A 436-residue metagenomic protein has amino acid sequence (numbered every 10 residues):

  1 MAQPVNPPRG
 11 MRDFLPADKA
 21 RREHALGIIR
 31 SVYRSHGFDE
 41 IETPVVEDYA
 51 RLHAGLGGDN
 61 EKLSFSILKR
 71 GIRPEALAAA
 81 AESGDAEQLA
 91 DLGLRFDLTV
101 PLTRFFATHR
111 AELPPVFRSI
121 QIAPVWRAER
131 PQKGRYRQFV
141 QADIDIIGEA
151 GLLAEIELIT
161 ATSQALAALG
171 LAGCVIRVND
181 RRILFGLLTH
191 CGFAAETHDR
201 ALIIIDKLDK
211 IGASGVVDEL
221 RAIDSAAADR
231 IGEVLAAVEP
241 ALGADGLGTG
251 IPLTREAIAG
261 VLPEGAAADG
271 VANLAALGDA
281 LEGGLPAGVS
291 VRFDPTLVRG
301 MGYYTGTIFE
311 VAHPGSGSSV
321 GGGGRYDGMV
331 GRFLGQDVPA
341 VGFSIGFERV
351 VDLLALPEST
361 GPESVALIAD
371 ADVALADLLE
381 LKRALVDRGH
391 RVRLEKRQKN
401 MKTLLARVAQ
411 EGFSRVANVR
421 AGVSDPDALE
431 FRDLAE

Functional and structural regions predicted by a protein language model:
M1-R95, V100, I156-T160, V175-R177: TRNA-binding/sensing appendages of the translation machinery
R21-H36, E47-D48, G84-L89, D97-L113 (+2 more regions): Positively charged, Gly/Ser-enriched RNA/tRNA-binding surfaces
E42-K62, N179-H190, L297-T305, K399-R407: Beta-rich nucleic-acid/ligand-interaction surfaces
E61-A76, F193-D218: Acidic, His- and aromatic-enriched active-site or binding-groove loops in soluble protein domains that engage sugars
L158, D180-I183, A201-I204, V216 (+1 more regions): Internal, well-ordered alpha-helical segments in soluble enzyme and binding-protein domains
A161-A168, R182-G192: Hydrophobic mid-domain F-helix/FG-region of cytochrome P450s
G173-I183, A201, R292-V298: Short, surface-exposed recognition loops or helix-turn segments adjacent to catalytic cores
I176-N179, K210, D269: Short acidic alpha-helix initiation/capping motifs at coil-to-helix transition points, especially at protein N-termini
